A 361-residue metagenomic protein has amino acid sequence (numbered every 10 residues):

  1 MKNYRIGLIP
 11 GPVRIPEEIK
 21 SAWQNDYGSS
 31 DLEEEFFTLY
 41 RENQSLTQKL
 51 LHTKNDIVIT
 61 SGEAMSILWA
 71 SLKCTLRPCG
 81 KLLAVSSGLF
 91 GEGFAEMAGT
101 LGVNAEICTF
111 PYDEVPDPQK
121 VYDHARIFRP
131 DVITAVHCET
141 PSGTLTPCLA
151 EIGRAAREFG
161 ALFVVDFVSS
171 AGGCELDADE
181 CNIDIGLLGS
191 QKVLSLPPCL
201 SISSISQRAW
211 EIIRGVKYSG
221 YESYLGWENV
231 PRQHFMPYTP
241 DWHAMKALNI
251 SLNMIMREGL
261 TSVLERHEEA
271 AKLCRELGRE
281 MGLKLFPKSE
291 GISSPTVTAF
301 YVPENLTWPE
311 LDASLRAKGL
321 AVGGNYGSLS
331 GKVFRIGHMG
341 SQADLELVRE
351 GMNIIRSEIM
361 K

Functional and structural regions predicted by a protein language model:
K2-S61: A glycine-/small-polar-enriched, mobile loop at the entrance of the PLP active site in fold-type I
R5, K332-K361: PLP-dependent enzyme catalytic core of the Aspartate aminotransferase-like
R14-I15, Q191-E276: Active-site C-terminal subdomain of aminotransferase-like
K54-L83, S87, G91-A95: Conserved beta-loop-alpha segment that forms the PLP phosphate-binding cup at the N-terminus of a helix
P116-G172: Active-site phosphate-binding strand-loop segment of PLP-dependent enzymes
D179-Q191: Conserved active-site segment immediately N-terminal to the catalytic lysine that forms the internal aldimine
K284-L315: Conserved PLP-binding catalytic core of the aspartate aminotransferase-like
